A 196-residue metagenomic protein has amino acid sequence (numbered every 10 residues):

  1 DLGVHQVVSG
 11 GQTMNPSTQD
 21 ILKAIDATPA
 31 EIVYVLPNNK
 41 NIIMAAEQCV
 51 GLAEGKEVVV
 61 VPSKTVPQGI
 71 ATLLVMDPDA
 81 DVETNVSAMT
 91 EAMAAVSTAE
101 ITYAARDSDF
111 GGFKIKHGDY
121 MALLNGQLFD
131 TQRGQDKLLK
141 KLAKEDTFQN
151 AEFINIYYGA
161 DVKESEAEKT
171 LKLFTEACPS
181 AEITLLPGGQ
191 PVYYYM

Functional and structural regions predicted by a protein language model:
D1-M196: N-terminal loops that bind phosphate or other acidic moieties and the adjacent beta-alpha structural core
